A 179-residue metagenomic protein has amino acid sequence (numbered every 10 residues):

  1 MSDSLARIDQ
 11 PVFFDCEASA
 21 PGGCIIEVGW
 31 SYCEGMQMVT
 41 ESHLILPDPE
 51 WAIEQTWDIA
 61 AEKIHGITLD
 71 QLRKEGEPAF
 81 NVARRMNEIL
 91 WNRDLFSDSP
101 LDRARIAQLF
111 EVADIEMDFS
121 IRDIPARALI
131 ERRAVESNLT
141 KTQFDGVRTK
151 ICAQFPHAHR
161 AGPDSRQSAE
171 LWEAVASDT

Functional and structural regions predicted by a protein language model:
S2-V12, E17-R103: Conserved non-catalytic scaffold segment of RNase H-like nuclease domains
P49, T56-E62, L69-L72, P125-A169: Active-site-proximal helix-loop-helix substrate-binding element of RNase H-like nuclease domains
I89, D114-I115, A134: Short alpha-helix boundary/capping motifs
W91-P100, R105-F110, Q143-T179: Acidic, Mg2+-coordinating catalytic module of metal-dependent nucleases/exonucleases that use a two-metal-ion mechanism
F110-I121: A short alpha->loop->secondary-structure connector
